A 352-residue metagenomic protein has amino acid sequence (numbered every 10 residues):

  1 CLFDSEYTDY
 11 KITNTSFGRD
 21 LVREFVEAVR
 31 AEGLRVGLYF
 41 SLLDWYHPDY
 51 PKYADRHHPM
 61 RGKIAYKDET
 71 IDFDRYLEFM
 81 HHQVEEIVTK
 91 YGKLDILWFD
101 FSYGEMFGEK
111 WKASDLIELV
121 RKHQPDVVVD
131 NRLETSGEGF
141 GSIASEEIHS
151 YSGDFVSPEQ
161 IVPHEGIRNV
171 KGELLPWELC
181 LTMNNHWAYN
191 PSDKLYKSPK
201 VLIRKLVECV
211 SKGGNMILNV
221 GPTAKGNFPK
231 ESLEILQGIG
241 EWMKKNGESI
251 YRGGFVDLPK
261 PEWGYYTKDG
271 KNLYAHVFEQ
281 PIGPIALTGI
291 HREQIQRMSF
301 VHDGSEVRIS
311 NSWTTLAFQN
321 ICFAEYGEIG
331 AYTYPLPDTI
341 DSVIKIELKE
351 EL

Functional and structural regions predicted by a protein language model:
C1-L352: Mature catalytic domains of secreted/periplasmic carbohydrate-active enzymes
